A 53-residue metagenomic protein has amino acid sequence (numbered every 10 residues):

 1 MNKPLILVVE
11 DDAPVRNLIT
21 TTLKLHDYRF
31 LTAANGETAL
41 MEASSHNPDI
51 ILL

Functional and structural regions predicted by a protein language model:
M1-L7: Non-catalytic signal-transmission and effector/linker regions of two-component phosphorelay proteins
L7, T32-I50: Acidic, metal-coordinating helix/loop segments flanking the phosphotransfer/catalytic sites of two-component signaling
E10: Conserved acidic carboxylate
P14: Conserved Rossmann-like nucleotide-cofactor binding loop
N17-L25: Charged docking surfaces used in two-component/phosphorelay signaling
H26-F30: A generic structural motif
L53: Redox-cofactor binding/interface segments in oxidoreductases and associated redox assembly factors
